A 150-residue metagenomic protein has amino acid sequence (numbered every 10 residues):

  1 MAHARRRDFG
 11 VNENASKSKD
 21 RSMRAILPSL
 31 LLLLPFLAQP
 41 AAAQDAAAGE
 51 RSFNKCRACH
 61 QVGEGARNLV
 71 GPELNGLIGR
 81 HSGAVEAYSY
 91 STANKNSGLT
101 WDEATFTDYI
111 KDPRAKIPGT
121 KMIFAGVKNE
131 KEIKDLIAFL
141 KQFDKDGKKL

Functional and structural regions predicted by a protein language model:
H3-S22: Short, Lys/Arg-enriched N-terminal segments with co-localized hydrophobic residues within the first ~10-30 amino acids
P28-F36: Bacterial N-terminal signal peptides
P35-F53, E64: Electrostatic cytochrome c docking/interface patches
N54-V62, L136: The canonical Cys-X-X-Cys-His
H60-A66, G79-R80: Detector for the c-type heme attachment site
N68-E73: Short cysteine/histidine-rich zinc-coordinating motifs and their immediately flanking basic loops
A84-A104: Short Fe-S-cluster ligation motifs
T100-L150: C-terminal capping alpha-helices of c-type cytochrome domains
